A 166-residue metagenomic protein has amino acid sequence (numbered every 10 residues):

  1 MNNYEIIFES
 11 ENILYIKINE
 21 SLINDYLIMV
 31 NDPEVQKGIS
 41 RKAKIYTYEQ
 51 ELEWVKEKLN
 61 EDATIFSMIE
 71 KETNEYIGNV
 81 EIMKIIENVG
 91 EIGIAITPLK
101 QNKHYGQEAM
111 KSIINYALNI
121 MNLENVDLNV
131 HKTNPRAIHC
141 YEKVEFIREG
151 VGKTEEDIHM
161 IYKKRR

Functional and structural regions predicted by a protein language model:
M1-L52, R166: A short, well-structured alpha-helix characteristic of acyl/acetyltransferase catalytic modules
Y4, E124-I138, K143, I147 (+1 more regions): C-terminal "cap" of GNAT-fold acetyltransferases
E34, K100, H104, E145 (+1 more regions): Conserved functional loop/turn residues at catalytic and ligand-binding sites
R41-L99, G152, R165: Acetyl-CoA-dependent GNAT
N74, H104, N134: Conserved G/P- and acidic residue-centered "switch" motifs that form tight phosphate/ATP-binding loops in soluble
E91, G106-I114, L118, I147-E149 (+1 more regions): A generic structured-segment signal
I96, N102-A117, I138-K143: Conserved acetyl-CoA-binding loop-helix of GNAT-fold acetyltransferases
